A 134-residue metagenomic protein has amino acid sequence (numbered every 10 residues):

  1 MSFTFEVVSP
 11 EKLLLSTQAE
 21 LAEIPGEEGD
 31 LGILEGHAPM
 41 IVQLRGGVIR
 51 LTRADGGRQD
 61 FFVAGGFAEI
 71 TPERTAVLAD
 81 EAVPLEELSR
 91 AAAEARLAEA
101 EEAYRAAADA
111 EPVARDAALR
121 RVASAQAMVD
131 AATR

Functional and structural regions predicted by a protein language model:
M1-F3, R134: Absolute protein N-terminus
T4-E99: Compact, glycine-rich, soluble single-domain proteins
A82-R134: Acidic/glycine-rich phosphate/pyrophosphate-binding loops and surrounding catalytic core that coordinate Mg2+
